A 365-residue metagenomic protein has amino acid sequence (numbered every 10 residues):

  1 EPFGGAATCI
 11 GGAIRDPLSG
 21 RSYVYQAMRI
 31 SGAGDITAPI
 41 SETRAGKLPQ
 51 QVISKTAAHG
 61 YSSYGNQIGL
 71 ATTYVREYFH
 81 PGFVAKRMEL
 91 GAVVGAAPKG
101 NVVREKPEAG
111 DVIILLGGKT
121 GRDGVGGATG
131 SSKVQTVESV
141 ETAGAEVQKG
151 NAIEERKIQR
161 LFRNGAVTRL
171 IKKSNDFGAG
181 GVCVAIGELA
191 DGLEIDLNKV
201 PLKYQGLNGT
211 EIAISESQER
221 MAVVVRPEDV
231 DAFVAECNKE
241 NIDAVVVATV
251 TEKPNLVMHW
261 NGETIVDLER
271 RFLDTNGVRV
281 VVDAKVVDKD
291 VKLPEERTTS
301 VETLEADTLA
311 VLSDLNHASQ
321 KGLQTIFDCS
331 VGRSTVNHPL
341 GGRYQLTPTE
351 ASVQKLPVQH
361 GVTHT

Functional and structural regions predicted by a protein language model:
E1-T365: Glycine/proline-enriched, intrinsically flexible loops and inter-domain linkers
